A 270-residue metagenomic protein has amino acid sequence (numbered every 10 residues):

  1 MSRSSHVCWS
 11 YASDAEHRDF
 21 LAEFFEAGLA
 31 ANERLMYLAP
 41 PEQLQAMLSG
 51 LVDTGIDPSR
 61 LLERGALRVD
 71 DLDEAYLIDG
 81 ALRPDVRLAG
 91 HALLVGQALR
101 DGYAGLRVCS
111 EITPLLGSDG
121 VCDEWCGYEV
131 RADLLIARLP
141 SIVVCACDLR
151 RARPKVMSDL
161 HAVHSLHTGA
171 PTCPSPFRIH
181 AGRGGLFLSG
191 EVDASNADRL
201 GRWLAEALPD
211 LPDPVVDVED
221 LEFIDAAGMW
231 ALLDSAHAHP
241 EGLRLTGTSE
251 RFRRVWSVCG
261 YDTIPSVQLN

Functional and structural regions predicted by a protein language model:
M1-S4, D14, S257, Y261-N270: Actinobacteria-biased recognition of intrinsically disordered, low-complexity terminal regions
R3-L38, D225-A226: Glycine-rich P-loop/Walker A and Walker A-like loops and their local beta1-loop-alpha1 context in P-loop NTPases
W9-S13, A39-P40, L44-H167: Hydrophobic, helix-rich cores of sensory/ligand-binding and other regulatory modules that couple small-molecule
E33, G102-G105, L139, P212-D213 (+1 more regions): Short coil/turn segments at beta-strand junctions that form active-site/ligand-binding loops
Y37, V143-C145, V216, L245: Structural beta-sheet core signal
E74-A75, D79-L82, C173-R202, D220: STAS-typified acidic loop motif
A197-S266: Amphipathic alpha-helical interaction surfaces in cytosolic regulatory modules
